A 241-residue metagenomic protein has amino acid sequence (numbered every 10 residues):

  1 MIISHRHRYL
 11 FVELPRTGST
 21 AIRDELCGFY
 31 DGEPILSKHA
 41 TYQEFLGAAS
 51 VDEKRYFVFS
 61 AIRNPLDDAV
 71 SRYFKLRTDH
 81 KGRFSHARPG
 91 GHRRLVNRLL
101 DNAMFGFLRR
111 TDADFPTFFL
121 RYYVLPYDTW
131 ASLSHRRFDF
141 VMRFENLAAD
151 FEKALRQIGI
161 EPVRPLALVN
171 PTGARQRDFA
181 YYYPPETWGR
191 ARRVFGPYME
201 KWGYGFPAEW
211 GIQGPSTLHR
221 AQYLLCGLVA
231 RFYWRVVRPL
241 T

Functional and structural regions predicted by a protein language model:
M1-T241: Membrane-interface amphipathic segments in extracytoplasmic regions
